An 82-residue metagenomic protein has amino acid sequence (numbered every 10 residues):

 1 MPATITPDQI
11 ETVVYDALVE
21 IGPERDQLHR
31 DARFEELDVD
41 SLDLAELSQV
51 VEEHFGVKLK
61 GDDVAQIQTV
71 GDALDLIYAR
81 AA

Functional and structural regions predicted by a protein language model:
P2-D26, A79-A82: Thiotemplate assembly-line natural product biosynthesis machinery
V19-L37, V57-D63: Phosphopantetheine carrier-protein modules
D43: Two-component histidine kinase catalytic core, primarily the HATPase_c
D62-D72: AMP-binding/adenylate-forming catalytic domain of the ANL superfamily
